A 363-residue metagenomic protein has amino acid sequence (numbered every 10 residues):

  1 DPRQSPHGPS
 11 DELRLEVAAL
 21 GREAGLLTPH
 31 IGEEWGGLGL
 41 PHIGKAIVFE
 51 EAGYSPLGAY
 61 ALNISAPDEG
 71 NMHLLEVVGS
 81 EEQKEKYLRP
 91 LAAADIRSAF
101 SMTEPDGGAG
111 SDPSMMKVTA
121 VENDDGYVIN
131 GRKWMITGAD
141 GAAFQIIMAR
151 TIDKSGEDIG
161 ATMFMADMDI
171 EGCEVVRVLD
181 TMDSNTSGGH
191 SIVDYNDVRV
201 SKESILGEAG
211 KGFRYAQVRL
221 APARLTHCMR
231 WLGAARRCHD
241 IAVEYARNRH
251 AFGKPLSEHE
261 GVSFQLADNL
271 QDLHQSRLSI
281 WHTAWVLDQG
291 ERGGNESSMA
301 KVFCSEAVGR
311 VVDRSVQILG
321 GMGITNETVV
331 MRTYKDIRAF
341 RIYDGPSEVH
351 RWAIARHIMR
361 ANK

Functional and structural regions predicted by a protein language model:
D1-A59, S65, V78-Q83, P90-D95 (+4 more regions): Alpha-helical interface subdomain recognition
G25, V48-Y54, M148-A149, A166-E171 (+1 more regions): Short Ser/Thr-interspersed hydrophobic loop/turn segments at strand-loop and sheet-helix junctions that line or gate
M72-V78, F100: Flexible, glycine-rich active-site loops centered on histidine and acidic residues that chelate a metal or position
A94-E104: A short, Trp-centered hydrophobic/proline-enriched beta-strand micro-motif
G107-D112, M116, E122, Y127: Hydrophobic, small-residue-rich alpha-helical packing segments that form membrane-like cores
M115, D169-R199: Flexible, small-/acidic-enriched active-site or ligand-binding loops
N130-V176: A short core secondary-structure module
D197-R214: Long, acidic (Asp/Glu-rich), low-complexity accessory segments flanking structured domains
